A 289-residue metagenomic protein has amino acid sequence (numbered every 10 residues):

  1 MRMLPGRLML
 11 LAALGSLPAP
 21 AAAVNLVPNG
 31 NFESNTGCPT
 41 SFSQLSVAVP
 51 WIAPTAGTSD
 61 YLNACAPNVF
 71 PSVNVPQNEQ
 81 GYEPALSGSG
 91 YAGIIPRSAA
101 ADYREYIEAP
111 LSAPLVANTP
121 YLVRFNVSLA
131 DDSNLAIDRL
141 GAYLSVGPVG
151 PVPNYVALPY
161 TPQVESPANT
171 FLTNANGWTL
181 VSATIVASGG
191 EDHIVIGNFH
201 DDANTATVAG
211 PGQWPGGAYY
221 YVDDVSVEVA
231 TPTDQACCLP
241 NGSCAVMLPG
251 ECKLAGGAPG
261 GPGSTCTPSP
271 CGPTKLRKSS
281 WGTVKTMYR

Functional and structural regions predicted by a protein language model:
M1-L10: Bacterial N-terminal signal peptides that target proteins for export
A22-A117, N126-A130, L135-S145, V152-P232: Aromatic (Trp/Tyr/Phe) and Gly/Pro-enriched flexible surface segments
T233-P273: Extracellular/cell-surface secretome signature
W281-V284: Terminal processing/anchoring signals of secreted or surface-associated proteins and related intramolecular
Y288-R289: Short, solvent-exposed mixed-charge patches
